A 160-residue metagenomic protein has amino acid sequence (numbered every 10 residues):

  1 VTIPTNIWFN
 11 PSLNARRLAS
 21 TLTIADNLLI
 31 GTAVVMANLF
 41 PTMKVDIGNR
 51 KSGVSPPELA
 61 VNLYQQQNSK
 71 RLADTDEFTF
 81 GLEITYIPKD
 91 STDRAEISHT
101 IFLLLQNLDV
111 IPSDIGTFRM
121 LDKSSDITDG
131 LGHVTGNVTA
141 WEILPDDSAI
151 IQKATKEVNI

Functional and structural regions predicted by a protein language model:
V1-D46, Q66-I160: Charged, amphipathic alpha-helical segments and their flanking helix caps
D46-V54: Short acidic low-complexity segments
V54-P56, T79: Short gly/pro-enriched beta-turn/loop segments at secondary-structure junctions
P56-Y64: A short, hydrophobic beta-strand-centered structural micro-motif
